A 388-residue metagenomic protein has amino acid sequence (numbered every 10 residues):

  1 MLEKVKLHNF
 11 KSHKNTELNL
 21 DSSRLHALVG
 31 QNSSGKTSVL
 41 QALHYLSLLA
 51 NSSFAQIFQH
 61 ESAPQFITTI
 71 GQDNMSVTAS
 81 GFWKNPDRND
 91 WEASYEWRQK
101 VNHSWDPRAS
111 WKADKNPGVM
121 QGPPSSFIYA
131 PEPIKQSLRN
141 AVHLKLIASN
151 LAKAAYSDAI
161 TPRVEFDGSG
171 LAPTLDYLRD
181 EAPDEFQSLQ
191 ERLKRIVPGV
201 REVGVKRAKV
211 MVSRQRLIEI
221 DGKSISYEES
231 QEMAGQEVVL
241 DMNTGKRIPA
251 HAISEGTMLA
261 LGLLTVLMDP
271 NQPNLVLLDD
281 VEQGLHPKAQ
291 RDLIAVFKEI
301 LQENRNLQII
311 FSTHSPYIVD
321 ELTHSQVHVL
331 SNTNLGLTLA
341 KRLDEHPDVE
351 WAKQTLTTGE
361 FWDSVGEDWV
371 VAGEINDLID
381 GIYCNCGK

Functional and structural regions predicted by a protein language model:
M1-K14: N-terminal pre-Walker A segment at the start of P-loop NTPase domains
V5, V276-L278: Hydrophobic positions in the central parallel beta-sheet of the AAA+
E17-S23, D269-N271: Phosphate-binding P-loop
D21, S38-Q99: Conserved P-loop NTP-binding catalytic core
S22-E61, D167, A260-L261, V296 (+1 more regions): Phosphate-binding glycine-rich loops of NTP-binding sites
Q31, K194, E202-M268, L278-K288: Conserved ABC ATPase signature
S76-T78, F82-V212: Electropositive, glycine-dotted interaction segments that contact anionic polymers or phosphate-rich ligands
R291-K388: C-terminal lobe/lid and adjacent interdomain/linker elements of RecA-like ASCE P-loop ATPase modules
